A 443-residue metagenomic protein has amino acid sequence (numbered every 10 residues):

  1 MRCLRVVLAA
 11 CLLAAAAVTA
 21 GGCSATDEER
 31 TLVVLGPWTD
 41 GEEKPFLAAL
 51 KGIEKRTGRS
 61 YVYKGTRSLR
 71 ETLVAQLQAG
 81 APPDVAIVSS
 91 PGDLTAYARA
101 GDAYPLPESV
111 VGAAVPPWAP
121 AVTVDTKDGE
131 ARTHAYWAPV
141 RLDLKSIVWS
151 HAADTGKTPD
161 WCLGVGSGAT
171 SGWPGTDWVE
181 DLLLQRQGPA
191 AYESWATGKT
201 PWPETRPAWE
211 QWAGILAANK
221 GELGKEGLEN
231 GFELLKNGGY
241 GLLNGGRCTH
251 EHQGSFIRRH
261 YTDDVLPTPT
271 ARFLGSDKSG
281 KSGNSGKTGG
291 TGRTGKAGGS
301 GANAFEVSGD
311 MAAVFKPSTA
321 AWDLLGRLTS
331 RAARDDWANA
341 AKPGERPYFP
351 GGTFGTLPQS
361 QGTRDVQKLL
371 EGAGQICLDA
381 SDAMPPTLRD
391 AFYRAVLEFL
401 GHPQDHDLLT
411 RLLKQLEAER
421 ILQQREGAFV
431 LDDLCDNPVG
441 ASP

Functional and structural regions predicted by a protein language model:
R2-D93, K281, K287, E419-P443: Conserved N-terminal structural module of periplasmic/extracytoplasmic solute-binding proteins
E71-P82, R99-A100, K157, F232-E251 (+4 more regions): Short helices/loops that flank or line small-molecule/ion binding pockets
P91-S146: Hinge/lid segment of periplasmic solute-binding proteins
H134-P139, G156-P207: Extracytoplasmic/periplasmic solute-binding protein
G172, S194-E233: Glycine-centered hinge/linker elements that transmit conformational signals in sensory and ligand-binding systems
A217-P317: Extracytoplasmic/periplasmic substrate-binding proteins
K281-N284, G290-R293, A297, E306-P386: Mature extracytoplasmic/periplasmic domains
G286, K368-P443: Conserved C-terminal helix/tail region of periplasmic/extracytoplasmic solute-binding proteins
